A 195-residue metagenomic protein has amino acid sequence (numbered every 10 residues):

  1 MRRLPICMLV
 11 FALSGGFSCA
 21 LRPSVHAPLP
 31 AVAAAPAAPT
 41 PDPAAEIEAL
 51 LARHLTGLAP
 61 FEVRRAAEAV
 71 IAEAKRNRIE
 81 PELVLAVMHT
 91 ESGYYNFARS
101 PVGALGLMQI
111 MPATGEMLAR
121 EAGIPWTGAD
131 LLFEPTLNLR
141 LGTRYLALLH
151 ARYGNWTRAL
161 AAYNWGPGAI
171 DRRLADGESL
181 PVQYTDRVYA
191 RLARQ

Functional and structural regions predicted by a protein language model:
M1-R3, D171-R172: Short amphipathic alpha-helical segments with coiled-coil-like heptad repeat character
R2-V10: Sec-dependent signal peptide recognition, specifically the positively charged N-region followed immediately by
G16-C19: N-terminal Sec signal peptide cleavage junction
V25-V32, A37-Q195: Catalytic glycan-binding domains that act on GlcNAc-containing polysaccharides
